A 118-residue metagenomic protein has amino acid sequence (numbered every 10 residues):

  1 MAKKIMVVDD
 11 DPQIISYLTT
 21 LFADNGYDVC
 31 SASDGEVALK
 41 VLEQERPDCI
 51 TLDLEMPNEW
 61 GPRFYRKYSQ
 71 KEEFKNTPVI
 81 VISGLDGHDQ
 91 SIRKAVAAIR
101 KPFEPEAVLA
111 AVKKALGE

Functional and structural regions predicted by a protein language model:
V8-D9, A32, I50: Conserved sequence signature across two-component system core domains
I15, P57-N58: The feature encodes the CheY-like receiver
S16-D24: Charged docking surfaces used in two-component/phosphorelay signaling
G26-S33, V41: Short hydrophobic/Thr-rich beta-strand motif most characteristic of the beta2 strand and flanking loop of CheY-like
D34-V37, W60-F64: Acidic catalytic/metal-coordinating carboxylates
E45-T51: Active-site beta3 strand of CheY-like receiver
I82-S83: Hydrophobic/aromatic residues positioned on beta-strands within the core alpha/beta folds
F103-A115: C-terminal output helix
